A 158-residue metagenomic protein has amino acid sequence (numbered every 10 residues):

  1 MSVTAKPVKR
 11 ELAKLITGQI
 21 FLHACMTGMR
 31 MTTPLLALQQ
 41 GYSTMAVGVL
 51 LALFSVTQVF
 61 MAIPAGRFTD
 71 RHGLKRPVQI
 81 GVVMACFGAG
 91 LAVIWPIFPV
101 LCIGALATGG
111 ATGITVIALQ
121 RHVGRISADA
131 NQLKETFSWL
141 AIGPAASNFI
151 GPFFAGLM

Functional and structural regions predicted by a protein language model:
V8-S55: Helix-loop boundary and gating motifs at the non-cytosolic
P34, S147-G156: Small-residue (Gly/Pro/Ala) motifs that create kinks and tight helix-helix packing interfaces
G41, G73, I94-P99: Helix-breaking motifs and short loop linkers at transmembrane-helix boundaries and internal kinks in secondary membrane
S55-I63, N148-F149: Residue-level signature of mid-helix packing/kink "hotspots" within the transmembrane helices of 12-pass Major
M61-G73: Helix-to-loop junctions at the C-terminal end of transmembrane segments in multipass secondary transporters
R76-G90: Structural signature of the two symmetry-related core transmembrane helices
P99-A107: Paired small-residue
L106-I142: Cytoplasmic helix-loop-helix junction between adjacent transmembrane helices in 12-TM secondary transporters
